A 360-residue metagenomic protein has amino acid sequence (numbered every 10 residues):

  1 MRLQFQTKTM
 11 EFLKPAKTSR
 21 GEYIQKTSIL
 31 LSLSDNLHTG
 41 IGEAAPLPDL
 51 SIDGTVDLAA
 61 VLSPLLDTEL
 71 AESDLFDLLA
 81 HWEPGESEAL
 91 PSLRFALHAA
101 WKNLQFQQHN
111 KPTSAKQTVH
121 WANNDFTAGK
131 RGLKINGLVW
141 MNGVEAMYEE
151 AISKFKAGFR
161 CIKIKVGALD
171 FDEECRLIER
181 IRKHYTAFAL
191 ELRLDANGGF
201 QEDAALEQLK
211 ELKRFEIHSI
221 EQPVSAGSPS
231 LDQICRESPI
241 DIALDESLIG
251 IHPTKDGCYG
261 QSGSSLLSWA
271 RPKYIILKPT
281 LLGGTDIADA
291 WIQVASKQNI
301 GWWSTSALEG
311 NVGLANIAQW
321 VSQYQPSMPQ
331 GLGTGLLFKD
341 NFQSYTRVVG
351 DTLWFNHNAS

Functional and structural regions predicted by a protein language model:
M1-L192, N197-G199, K213, Q343-S360: N-terminal capping/lid subdomain adjacent to the active-site entrance of alpha/beta enzymes
F5-Q6, K14-T18, S264, S304 (+1 more regions): Short secondary-structure boundary micro-motifs
K8-E11, M141, L248, L308 (+1 more regions): Short, solvent-exposed coil/turn elements at secondary-structure transition points
S28, P239, P272, S327-P329: Active-site lining segments that contact anionic ligands and/or coordinate catalytic metals
H38, L66, L75, K273 (+2 more regions): A short pocket-lining beta-strand/turn micro-motif at the edge of beta-sheets
I164-A307, N311-A315, Q319-V321, F338-V348: Catalytic core of soluble alpha/beta enzymes
Q325-L336: Short helix/strand-capping turn motifs
